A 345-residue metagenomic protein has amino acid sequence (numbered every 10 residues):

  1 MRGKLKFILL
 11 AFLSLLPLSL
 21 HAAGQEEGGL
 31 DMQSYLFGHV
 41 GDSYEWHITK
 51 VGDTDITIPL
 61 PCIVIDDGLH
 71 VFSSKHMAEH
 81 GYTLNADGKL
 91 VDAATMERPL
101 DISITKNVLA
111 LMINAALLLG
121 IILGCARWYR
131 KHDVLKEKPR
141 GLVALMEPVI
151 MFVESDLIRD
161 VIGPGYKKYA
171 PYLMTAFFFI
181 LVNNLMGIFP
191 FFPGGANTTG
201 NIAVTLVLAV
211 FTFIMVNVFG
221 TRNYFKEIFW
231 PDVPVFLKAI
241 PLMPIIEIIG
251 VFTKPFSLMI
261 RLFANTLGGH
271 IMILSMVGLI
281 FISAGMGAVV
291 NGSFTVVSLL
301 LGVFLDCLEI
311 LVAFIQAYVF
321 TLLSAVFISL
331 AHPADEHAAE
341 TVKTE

Functional and structural regions predicted by a protein language model:
R2-L5, S19-R140: Perimembrane topogenic segments of multi-pass inner/organellar membrane proteins
L10-P17: Bacterial N-terminal signal peptides
R98, M151-G165: Cytosolic juxtamembrane amphipathic/interface segments immediately preceding and feeding into a transmembrane helix
K106-L119, T198-T212: Alpha-helical transmembrane segments
L123-H132, L157-D160, L185-F192, N217-Y224: Transmembrane alpha-helix boundary signature
W128-Y129, V161-P171: Membrane-interface helix starts
R140-F152, V235-I240: Membrane-cytosol interface motif
M174-F178, V182-F189, T199, A203-V207 (+3 more regions): Hydrophobic alpha-helical transmembrane segments and adjacent short intramembrane/lumenal linkers of inner/organellar
